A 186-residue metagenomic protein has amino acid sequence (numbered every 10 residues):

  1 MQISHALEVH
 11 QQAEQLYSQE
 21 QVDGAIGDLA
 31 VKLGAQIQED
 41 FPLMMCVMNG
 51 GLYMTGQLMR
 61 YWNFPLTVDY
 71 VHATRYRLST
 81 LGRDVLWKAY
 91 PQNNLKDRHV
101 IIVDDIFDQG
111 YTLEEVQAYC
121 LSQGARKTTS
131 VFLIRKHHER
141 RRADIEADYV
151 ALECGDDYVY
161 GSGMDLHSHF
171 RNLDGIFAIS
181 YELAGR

Functional and structural regions predicted by a protein language model:
M1-R186: PRPP-associated nucleotide enzymes
